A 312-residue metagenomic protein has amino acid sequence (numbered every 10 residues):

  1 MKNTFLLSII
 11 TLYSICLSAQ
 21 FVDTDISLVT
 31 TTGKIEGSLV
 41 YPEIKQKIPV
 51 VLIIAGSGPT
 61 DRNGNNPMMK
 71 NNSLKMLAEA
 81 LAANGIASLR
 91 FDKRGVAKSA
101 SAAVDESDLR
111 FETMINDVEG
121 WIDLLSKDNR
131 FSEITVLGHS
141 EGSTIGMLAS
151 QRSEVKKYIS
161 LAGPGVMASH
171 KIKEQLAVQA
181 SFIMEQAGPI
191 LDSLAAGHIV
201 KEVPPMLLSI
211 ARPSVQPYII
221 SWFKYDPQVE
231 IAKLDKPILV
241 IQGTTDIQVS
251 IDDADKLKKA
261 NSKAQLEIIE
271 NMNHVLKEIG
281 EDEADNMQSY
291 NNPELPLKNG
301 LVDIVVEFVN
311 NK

Functional and structural regions predicted by a protein language model:
Q20-Q46: N-terminal cap/lid segment of alpha/beta-hydrolase-fold proteins
K47-G56: Short beta-strand element of the alpha/beta-hydrolase
S73-A100: Conserved alpha/beta-hydrolase
E106-D128: Alpha/beta-hydrolase active-site loop
D123-A177: Primarily recognizes the serine-hydrolase "nucleophile elbow" in alpha/beta-hydrolase and SGNH/GDSL folds
I159-V229: Accessory cap/linker subdomain of secreted extracellular hydrolases
L234, V240-Q242: Short beta-strand/loop motif that positions the catalytic acidic residue of the alpha/beta-hydrolase fold
V275, E281-K312: Catalytic active-site module of serine/aspartate enzymes centered on a nucleophile-bearing elbow/loop
